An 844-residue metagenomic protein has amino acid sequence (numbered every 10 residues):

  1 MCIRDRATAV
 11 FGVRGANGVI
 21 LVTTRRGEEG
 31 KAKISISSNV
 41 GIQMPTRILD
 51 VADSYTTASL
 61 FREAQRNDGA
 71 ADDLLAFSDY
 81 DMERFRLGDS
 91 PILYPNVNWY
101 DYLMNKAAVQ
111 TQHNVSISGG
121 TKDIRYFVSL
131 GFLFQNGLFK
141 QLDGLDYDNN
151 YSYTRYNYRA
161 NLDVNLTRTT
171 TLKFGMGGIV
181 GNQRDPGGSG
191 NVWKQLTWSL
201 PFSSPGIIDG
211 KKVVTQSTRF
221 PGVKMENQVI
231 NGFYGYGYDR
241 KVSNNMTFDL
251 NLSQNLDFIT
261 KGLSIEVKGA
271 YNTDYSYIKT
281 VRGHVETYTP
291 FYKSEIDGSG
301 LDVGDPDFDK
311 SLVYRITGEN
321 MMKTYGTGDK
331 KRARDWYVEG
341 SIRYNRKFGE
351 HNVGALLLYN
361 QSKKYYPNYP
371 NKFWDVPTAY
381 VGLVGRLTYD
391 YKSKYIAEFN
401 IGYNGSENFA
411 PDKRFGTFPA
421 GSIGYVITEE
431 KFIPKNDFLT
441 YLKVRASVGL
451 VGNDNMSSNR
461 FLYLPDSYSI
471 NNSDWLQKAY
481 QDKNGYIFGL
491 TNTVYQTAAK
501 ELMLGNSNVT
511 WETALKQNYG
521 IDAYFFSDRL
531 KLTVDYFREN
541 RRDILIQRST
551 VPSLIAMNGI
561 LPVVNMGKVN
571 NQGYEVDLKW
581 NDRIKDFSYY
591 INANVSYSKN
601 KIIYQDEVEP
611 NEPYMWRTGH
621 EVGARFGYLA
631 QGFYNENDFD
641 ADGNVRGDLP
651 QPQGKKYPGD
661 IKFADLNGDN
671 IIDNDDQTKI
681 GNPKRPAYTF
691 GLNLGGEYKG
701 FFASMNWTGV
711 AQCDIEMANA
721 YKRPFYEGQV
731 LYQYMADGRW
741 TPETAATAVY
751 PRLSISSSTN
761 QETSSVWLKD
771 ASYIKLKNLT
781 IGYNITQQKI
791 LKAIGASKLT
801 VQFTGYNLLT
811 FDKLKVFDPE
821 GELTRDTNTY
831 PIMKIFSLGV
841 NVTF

Functional and structural regions predicted by a protein language model:
G18, R26-Q141, G326-T327, Y344 (+3 more regions): Residues embedded in well-ordered regular secondary structure
G27-A32, K122-D123, L138, T169 (+15 more regions): Short loop/turn motifs that connect adjacent beta-strands in outer-membrane beta-barrel proteins
S35-D89, G188-S189, R460-L476, N581-K684: Conserved small-residue
M44-R47, P91-G131, Q135-L138, N149-N227 (+10 more regions): Flexible loop and strand-edge segments within Gram-negative outer membrane beta-barrel domains
A70-L75, V214-T215, N227, N231 (+4 more regions): Extracytoplasmic gating/loop element in the C-terminal half of outer-membrane beta-barrel translocons and assembly
A71-P95, I179-V180, R184-T247, P306-G318 (+3 more regions): Acidic/polar loop-and-plug regions of large Gram-negative outer-membrane beta-barrel proteins
M104-R125, L130-G131, R159, D163-L166 (+13 more regions): Outer-membrane beta-barrel transmembrane strands
N368, P434-T513, Y524, R529-V569 (+1 more regions): Solvent-exposed loop/turn elements at secondary-structure boundaries
